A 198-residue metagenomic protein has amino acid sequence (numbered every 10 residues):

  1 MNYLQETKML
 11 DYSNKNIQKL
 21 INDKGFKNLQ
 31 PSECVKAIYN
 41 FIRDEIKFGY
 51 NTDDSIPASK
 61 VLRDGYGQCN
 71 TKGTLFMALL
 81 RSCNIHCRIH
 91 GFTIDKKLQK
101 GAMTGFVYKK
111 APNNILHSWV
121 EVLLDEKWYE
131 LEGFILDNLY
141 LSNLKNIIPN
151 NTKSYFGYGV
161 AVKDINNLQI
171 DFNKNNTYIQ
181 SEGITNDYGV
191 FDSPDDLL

Functional and structural regions predicted by a protein language model:
M1-D64: Secondary-structure boundary elements
Q5, M9-Y12, I94-L198: His-Asp-centered catalytic microenvironments across diverse enzyme cores, prominently the transglutaminase-like
I21, L80, C87-I89, L131 (+1 more regions): Generic structural hydrophobic/aromatic packing signal, biased to beta-strands
N40-D44, A78, S82, S118 (+1 more regions): Residue-level signal for well-ordered alpha-helical scaffold segments within enzymatic catalytic domains
T52-A111: Active-site neighborhood of thiol-dependent amide/isopeptide-bond enzymes
